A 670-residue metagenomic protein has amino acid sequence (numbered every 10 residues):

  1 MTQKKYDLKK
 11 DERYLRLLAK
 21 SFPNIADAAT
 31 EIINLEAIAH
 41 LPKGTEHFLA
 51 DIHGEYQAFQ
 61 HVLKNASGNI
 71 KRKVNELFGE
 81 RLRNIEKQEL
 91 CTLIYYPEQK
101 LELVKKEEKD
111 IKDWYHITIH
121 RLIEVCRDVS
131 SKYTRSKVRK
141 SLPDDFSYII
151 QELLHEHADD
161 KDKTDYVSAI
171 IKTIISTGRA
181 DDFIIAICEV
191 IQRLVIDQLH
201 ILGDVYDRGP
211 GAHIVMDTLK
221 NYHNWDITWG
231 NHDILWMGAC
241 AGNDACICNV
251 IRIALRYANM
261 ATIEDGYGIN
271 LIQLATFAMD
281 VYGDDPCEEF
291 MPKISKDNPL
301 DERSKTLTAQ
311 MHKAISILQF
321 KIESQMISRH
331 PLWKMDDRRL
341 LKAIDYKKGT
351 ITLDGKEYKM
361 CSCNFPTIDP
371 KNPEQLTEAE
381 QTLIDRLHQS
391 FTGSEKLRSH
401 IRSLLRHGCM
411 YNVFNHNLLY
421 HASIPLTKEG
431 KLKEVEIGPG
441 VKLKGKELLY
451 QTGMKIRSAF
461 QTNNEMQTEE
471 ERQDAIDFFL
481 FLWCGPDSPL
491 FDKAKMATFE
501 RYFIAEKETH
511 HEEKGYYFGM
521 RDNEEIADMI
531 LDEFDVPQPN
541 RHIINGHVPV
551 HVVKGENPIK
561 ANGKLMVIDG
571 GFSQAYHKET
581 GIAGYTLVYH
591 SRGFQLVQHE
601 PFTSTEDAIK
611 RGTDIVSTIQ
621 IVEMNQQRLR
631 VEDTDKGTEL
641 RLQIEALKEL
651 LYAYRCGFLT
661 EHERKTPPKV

Functional and structural regions predicted by a protein language model:
M1-V670: Feature recognizes metal-dependent phosphohydrolase scaffolds
